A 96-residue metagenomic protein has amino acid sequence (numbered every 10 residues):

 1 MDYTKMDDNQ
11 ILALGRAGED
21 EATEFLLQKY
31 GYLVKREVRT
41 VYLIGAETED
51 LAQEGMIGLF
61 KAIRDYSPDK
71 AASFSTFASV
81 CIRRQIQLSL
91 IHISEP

Functional and structural regions predicted by a protein language model:
D2, A13-R36: A short, charge-rich alpha-helical start-of-domain segment used by transcription regulators
M6-N9: Acidic, Ser/Thr- and Pro/Gly-rich low-complexity regulatory segments
R16, R39-L43, M56-A71: Sigma70-family region 2
A17-E21, G45, S94: Extended, charged amphipathic alpha-helical "stalk" segments
L27-K35, A46-R64: Conserved RNAP core-binding helix
A46-D50, R64-C81: Short, aromatic/basic-enriched loop-to-helix "N-cap" motif that marks the start of an alpha-helix at regulatory
S89-P96: Residue-level detector of conserved catalytic or cofactor/ligand-binding positions in enzyme active sites
